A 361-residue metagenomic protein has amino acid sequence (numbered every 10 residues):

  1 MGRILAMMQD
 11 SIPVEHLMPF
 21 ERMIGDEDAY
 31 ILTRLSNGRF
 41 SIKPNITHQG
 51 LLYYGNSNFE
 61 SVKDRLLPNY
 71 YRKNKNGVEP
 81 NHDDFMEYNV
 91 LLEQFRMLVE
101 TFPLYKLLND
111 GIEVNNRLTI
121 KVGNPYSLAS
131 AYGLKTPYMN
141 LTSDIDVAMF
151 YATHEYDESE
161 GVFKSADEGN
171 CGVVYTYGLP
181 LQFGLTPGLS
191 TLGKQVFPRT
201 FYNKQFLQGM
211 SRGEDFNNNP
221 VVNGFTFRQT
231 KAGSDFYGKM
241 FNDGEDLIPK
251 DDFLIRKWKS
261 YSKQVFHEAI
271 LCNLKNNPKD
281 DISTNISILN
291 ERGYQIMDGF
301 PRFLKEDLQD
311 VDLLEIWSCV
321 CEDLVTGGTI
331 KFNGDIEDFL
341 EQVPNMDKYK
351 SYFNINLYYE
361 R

Functional and structural regions predicted by a protein language model:
M1-R361: Catalytic-core elements of nucleic-acid end-processing and repair enzymes
